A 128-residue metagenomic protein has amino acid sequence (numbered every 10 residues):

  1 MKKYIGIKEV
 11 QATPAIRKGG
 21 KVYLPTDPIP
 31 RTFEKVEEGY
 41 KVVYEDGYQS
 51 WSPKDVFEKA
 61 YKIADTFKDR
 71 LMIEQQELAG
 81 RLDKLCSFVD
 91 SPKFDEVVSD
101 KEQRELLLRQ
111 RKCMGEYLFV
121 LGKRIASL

Functional and structural regions predicted by a protein language model:
M1-V89, L106, K112-K123: Motif-centric detector for short Cys/His coordination patterns
D90-E105: Acidic interhelical loop/turn segments
R124-L128: Long amphipathic alpha-helical coiled-coil segments
